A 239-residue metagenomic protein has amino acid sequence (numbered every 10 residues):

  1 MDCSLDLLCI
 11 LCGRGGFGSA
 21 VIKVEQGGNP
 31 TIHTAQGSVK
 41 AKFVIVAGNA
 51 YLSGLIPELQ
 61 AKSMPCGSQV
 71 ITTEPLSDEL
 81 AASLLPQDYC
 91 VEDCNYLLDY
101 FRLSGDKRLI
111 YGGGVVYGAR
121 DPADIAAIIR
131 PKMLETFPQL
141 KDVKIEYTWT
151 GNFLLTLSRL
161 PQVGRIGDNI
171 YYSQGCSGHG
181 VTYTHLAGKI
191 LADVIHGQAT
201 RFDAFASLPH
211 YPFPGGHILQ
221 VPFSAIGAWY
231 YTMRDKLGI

Functional and structural regions predicted by a protein language model:
M1-K42: Helical element adjacent to the flavin cofactor pocket in flavoenzyme catalytic cores
L5, G48, L191-I195: Hydrophobic "lid"/C-terminal helical patch of Rossmann-like NAD(P)-dependent dehydrogenase/epimerase domains
G16, I45, Y171-S173: Hydrophobic/aromatic beta-strand patches that form the interior of the parallel beta-sheet core in alpha/beta enzyme
V21, Q26-N29, S38-D78, A82-D168: Active-site substrate-recognition segment that forms the wall of the catalytic cavity or substrate channel
H33-A35, Q60, S177: Generic anion/oxyanion-binding catalytic loop in active/binding sites
A119-D121, A126-L237: C-terminal catalytic lobe of FAD-dependent flavoproteins
